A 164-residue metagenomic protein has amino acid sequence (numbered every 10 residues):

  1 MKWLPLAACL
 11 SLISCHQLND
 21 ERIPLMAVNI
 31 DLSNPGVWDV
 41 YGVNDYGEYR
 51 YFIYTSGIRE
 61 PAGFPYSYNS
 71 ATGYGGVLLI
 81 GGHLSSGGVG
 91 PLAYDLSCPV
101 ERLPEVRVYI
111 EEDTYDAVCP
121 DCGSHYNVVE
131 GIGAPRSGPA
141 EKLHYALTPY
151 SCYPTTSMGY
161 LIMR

Functional and structural regions predicted by a protein language model:
M1-A7: Sec-dependent signal peptide recognition, specifically the positively charged N-region followed immediately by
K2, L84-S85, P139: A general structural-boundary detector
A8-C9, P91, E112-Y115: Residue-level signal for mature regions of secreted extracellular proteins and peptides
S11-S14: C-terminal motif of bacterial Sec signal peptides marking the signal peptidase cleavage site
L18-I110, N127, T148-R164: N-terminal pre-ligand scaffold of iron-sulfur
P99-Y145: Acidic, glycine-rich flexible loop segments
